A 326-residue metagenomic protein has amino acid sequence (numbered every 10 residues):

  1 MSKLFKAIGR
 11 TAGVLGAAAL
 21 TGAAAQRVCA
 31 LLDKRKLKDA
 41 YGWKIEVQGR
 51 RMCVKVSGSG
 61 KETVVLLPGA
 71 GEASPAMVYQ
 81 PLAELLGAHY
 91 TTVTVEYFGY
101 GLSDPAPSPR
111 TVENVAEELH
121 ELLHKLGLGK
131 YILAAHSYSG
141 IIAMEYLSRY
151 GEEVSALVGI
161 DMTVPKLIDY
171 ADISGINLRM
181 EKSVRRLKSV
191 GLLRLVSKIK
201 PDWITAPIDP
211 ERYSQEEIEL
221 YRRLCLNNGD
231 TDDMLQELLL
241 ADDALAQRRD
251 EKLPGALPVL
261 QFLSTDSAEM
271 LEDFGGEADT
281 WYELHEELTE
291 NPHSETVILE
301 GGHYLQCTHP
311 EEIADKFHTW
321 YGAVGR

Functional and structural regions predicted by a protein language model:
M1-C53, S57, E121-K125, Y131-I132 (+8 more regions): Short amphipathic, positively biased membrane-proximal segments that drive organelle/inner-membrane targeting
V56-L102: Conserved HGGG/HGGXW glycine-rich cap/lid loop of the alpha/beta-hydrolase fold
G71, Y97-G101, S139-I142, V164 (+1 more regions): Alpha/beta-hydrolase active-site loop signature
T94-A134: Active-site loop/oxyanion-hole signature of alpha/beta-hydrolase fold enzymes
G129-I173: Conserved hydrolase catalytic core segment
L167-R222, T231-L253: Helix-rich cap/lid subdomain of alpha/beta-hydrolase
Y213-N291, V297-E300: Conserved serine/cysteine hydrolase catalytic core
T289-R326: Catalytic active-site module of serine/aspartate enzymes centered on a nucleophile-bearing elbow/loop
